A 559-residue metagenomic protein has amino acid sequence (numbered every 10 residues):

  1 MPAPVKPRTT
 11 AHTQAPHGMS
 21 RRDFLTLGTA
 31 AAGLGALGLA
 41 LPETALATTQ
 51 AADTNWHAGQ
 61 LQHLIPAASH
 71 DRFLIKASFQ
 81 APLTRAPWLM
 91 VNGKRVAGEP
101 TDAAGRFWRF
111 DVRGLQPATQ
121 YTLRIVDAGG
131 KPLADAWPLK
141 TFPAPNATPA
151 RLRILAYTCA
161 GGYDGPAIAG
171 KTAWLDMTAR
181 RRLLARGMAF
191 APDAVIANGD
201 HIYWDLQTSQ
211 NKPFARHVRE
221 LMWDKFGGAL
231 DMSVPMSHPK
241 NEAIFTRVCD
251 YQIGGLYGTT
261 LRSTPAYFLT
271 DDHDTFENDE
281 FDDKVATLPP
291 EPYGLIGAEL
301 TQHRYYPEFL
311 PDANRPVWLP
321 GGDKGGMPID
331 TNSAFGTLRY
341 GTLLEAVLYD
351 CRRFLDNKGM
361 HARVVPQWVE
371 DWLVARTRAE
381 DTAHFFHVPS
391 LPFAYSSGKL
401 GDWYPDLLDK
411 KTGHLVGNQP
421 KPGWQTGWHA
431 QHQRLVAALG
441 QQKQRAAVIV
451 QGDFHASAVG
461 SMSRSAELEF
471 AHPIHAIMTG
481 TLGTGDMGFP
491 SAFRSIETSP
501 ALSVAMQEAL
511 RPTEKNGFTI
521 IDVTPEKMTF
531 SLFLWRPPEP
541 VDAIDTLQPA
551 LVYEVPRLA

Functional and structural regions predicted by a protein language model:
M1-S20, A30: N-terminal secretory signal peptides
M1-V5, Q14, A40, G98 (+1 more regions): Selective for proline/serine-rich intrinsically disordered segments in cytosolic/nuclear regulatory regions
P7-A11, P42, L46-A47, T331: A detector of low-complexity, intrinsically disordered, Ser/Thr/Gly/Pro/Ala-rich segments
H17-T26, G33-A52, C159: N-terminal twin-arginine translocation
T26, Q50-A559: Metal-dependent phosphoester/phosphodiester hydrolase catalytic core
A31, G38-L39, D312, P316: Short, polar/charged, Gly/Pro-enriched helix-capping and turn/loop motifs at alpha-helix termini and inter-helix linkers
A32-G33, G129: Residue-level detector of secondary-structure transition/capping positions
